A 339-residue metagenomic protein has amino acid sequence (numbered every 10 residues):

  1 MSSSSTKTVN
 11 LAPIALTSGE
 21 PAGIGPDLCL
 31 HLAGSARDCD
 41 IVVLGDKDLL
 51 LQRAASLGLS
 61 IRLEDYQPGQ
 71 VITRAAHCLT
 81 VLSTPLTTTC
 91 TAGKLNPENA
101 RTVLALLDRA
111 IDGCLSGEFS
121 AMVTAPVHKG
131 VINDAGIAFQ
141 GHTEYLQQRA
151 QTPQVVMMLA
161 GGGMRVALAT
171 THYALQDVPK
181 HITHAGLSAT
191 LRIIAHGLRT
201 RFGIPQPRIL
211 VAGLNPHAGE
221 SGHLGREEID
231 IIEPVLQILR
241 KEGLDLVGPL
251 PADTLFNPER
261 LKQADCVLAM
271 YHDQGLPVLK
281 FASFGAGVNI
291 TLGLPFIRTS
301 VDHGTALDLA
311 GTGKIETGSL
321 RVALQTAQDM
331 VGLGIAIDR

Functional and structural regions predicted by a protein language model:
M1-H142, A185-M270, Q274-A282, A286-N289 (+2 more regions): Contiguous, glycine/small-aliphatic-enriched amphipathic segments in soluble metabolic enzymes
Y145, M157, V166-L168, R298: Conserved hydrophobic/aromatic beta-strand scaffold that supports enzyme active sites
Q147-A160: FAD-binding core/adjacent interface of flavoenzyme oxidoreductases
L159-H181, A185-A189: Ligand-binding beta-strand-loop-alpha-helix segment within the catalytic cores of soluble metabolic enzymes
